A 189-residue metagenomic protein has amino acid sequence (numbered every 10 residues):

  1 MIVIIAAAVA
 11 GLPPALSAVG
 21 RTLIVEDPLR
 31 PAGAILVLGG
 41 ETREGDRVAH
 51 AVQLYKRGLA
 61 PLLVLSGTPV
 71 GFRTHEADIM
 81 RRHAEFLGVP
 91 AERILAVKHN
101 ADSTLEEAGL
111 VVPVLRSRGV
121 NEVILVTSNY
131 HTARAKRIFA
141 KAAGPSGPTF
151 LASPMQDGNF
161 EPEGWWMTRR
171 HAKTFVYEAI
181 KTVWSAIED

Functional and structural regions predicted by a protein language model:
M1-I5: N-terminal Sec-pathway targeting helices
A7-A10, W184: Residue-level signal for alpha-helical transmembrane segments in multi-pass membrane proteins
A8, A15-M167: A structural signal for short, hydrophobic/glycine-enriched beta-strand patches
T168-D189: A transmembrane-helix-recognition feature enriched in membrane-embedded lipid enzymes and envelope glyco-/phospholipid
